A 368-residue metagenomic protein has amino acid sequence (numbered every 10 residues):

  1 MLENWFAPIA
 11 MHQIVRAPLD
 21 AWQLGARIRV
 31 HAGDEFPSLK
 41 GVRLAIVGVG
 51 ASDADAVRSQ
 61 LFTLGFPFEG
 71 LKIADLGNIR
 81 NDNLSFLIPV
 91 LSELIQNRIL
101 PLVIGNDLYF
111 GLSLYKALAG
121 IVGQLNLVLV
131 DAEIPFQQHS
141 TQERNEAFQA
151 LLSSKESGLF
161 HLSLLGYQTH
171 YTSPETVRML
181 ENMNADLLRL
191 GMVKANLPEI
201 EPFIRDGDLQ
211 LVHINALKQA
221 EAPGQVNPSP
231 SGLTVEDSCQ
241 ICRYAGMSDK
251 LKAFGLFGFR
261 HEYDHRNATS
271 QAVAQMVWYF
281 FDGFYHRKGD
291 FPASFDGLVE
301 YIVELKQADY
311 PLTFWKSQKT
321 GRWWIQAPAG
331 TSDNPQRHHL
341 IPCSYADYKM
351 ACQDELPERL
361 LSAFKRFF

Functional and structural regions predicted by a protein language model:
L2-L256, R260-F368: Conserved alpha-helical scaffold segments that buttress catalytic/binding sites
